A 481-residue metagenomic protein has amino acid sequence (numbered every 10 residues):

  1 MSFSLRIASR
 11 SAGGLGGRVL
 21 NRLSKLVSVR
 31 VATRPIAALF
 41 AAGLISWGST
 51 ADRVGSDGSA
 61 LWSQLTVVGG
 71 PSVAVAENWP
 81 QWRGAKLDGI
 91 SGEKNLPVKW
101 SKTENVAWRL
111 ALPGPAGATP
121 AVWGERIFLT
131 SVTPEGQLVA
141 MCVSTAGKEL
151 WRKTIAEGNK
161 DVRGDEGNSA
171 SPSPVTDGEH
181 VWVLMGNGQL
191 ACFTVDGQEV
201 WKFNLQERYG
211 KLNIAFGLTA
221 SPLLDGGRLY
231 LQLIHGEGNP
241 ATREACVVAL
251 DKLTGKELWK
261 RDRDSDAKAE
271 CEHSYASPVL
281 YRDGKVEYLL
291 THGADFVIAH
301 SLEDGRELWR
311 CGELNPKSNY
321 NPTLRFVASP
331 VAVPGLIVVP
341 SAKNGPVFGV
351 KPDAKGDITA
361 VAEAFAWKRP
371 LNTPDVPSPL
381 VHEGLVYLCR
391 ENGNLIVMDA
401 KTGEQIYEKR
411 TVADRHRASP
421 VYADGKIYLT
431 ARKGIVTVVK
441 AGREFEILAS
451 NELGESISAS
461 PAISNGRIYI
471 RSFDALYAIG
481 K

Functional and structural regions predicted by a protein language model:
M1-V31, A51, S56-D57: N-terminal secretory signal peptides that target proteins for export/translocation
S4-A8, L39, A60, V75 (+1 more regions): Hydrophobic alpha-helical context, especially transmembrane and signal-peptide helices
A32-W47, Q64-G70: Bacterial N-terminal signal peptides
L61-K481: Noncatalytic, solvent-exposed loop/strand surfaces of beta-propeller-type extracellular/periplasmic domains
